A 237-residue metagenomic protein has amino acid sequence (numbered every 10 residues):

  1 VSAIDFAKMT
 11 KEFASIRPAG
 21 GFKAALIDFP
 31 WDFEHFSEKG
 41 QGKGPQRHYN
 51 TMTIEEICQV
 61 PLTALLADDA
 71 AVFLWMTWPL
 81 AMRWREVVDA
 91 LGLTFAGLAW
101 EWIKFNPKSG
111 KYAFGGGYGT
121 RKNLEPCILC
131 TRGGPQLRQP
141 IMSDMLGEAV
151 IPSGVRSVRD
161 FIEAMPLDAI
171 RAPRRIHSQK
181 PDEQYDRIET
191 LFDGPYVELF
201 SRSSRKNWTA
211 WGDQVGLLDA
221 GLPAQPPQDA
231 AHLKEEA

Functional and structural regions predicted by a protein language model:
V1-A237: Class I S-adenosyl-L-methionine-dependent methyltransferase catalytic core
